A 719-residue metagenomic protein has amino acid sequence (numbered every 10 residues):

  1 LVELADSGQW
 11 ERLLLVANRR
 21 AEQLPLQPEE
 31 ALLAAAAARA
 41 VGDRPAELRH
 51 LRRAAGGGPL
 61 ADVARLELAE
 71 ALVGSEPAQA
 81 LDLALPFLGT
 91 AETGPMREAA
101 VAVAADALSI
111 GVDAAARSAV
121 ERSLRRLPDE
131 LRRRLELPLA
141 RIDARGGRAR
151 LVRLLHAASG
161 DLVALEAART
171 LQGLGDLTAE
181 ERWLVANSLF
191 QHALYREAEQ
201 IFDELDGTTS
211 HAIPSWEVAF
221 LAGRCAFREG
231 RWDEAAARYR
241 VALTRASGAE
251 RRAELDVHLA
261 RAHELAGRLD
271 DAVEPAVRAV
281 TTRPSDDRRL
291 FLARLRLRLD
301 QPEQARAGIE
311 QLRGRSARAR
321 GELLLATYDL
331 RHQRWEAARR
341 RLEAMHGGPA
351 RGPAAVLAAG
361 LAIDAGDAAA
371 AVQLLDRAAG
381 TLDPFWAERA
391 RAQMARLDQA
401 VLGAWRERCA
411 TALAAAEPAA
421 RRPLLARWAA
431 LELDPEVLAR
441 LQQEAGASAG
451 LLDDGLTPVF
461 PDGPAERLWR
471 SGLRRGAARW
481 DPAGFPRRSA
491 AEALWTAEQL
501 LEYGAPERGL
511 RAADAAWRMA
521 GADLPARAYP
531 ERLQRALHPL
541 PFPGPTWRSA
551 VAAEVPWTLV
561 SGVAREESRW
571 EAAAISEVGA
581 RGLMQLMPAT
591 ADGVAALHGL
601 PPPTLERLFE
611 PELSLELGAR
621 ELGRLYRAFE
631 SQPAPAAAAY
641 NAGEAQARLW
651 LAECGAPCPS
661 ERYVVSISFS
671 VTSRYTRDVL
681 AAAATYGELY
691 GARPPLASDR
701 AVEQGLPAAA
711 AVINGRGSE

Functional and structural regions predicted by a protein language model:
G8, G42, S75-E76, G111-V112 (+9 more regions): Residue-level detector of the short coil/turn that links helix A to helix B within each tetratricopeptide repeat
L13, E47, A80, A116-R117 (+10 more regions): Single-residue signature of alpha-solenoid repeat helices
R19-P28, A54-V63, F87-A99, R122-L135 (+9 more regions): Short solvent-exposed coil/turn linkers within tandem alpha-helical repeat scaffolds
L33, E67, A102-V103, R134 (+12 more regions): "A position-specific structural signal for the A-helix of alpha-solenoid helical repeats
E388, E432-Q442, G450-P464, G476-E719: Catalytic glycan-binding domains that act on GlcNAc-containing polysaccharides
